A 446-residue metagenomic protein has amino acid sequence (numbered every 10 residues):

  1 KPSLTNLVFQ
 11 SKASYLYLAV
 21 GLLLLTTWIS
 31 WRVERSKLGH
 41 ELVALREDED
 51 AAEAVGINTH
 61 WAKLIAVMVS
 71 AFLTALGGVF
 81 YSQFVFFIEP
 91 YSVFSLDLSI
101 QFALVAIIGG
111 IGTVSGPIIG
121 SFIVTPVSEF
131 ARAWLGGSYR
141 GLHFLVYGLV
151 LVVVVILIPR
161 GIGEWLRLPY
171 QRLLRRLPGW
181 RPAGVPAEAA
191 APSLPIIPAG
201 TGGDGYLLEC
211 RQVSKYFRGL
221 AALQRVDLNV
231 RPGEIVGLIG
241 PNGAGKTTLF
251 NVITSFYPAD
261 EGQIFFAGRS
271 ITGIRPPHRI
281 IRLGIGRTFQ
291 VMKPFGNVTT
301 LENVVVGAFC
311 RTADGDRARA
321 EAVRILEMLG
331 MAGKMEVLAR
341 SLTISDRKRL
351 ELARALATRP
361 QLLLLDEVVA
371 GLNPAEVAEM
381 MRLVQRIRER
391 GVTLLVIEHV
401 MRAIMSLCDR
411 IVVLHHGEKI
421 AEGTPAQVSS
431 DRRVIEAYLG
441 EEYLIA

Functional and structural regions predicted by a protein language model:
K1-V8, G39, P159-R167: Extracellular/periplasmic helix-loop junction at the C-terminal end of a transmembrane helix in multi-pass membrane
L4-G39, I57-I119, E129-F144: Inter-helical junctions in multi-pass inner-membrane proteins, predominant in energy-converting antiporter-like
L42, E47-D48, T113, I123 (+2 more regions): Generic structural signal for small/hydrophobic residues in well-ordered secondary structure, especially within
A44-H60, P241, R282: Short helix-to-coil transition segments within interhelical loops that connect adjacent transmembrane helices
I118, I123-L177: C-terminal transmembrane helix and the adjacent membrane-cytosol boundary/short C-terminal tail of inner/organellar
R167-S214, Y443-A446: ABC-family P-loop ATPase nucleotide-binding domain
G203-E209, S214-A446: Glycine-rich phosphate-binding loops of nucleotide-dependent enzymes
